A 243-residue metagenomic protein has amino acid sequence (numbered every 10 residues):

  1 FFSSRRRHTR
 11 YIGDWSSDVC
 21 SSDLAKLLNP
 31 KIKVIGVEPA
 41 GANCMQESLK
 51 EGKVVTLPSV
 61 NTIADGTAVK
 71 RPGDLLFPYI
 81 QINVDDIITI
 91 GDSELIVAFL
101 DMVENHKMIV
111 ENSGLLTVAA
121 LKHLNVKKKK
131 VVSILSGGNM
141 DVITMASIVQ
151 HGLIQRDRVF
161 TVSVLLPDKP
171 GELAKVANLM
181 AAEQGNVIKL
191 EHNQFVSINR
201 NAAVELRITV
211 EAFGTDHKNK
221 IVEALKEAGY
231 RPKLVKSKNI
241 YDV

Functional and structural regions predicted by a protein language model:
F1-V19: Single conserved hydrophobic/aromatic residue that forms the stacking wall/gate of nucleotide- or nucleobase-binding
R7, V103, L116-K122, A146-V149 (+1 more regions): Glycine-rich, charged/polar anion/phosphate-binding loops that engage phosphate groups from diverse ligands
S16-I82, K122-P167, A177: Glycine-rich phosphate/pyrophosphate-binding loop at beta-loop-alpha junctions
G36-V37, I88-D92, M108-N112, L190 (+1 more regions): General beta-strand structural signal in soluble alpha/beta enzymes
G73-K129: Active-site-adjacent helical/loop segments in soluble small-molecule enzymes
V142-V243: A conserved regulatory-domain signal marking ACT and ACT-like small-molecule sensing domains and adjacent regulatory
